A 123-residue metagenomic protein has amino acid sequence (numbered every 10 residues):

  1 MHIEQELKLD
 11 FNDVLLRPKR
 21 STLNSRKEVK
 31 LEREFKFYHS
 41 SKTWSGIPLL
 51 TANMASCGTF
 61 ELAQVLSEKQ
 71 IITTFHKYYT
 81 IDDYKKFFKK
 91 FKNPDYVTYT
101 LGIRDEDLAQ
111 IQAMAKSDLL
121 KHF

Functional and structural regions predicted by a protein language model:
M1-F123: Active-site entrance/lid segments in N-terminal catalytic domains of soluble metabolic enzymes
